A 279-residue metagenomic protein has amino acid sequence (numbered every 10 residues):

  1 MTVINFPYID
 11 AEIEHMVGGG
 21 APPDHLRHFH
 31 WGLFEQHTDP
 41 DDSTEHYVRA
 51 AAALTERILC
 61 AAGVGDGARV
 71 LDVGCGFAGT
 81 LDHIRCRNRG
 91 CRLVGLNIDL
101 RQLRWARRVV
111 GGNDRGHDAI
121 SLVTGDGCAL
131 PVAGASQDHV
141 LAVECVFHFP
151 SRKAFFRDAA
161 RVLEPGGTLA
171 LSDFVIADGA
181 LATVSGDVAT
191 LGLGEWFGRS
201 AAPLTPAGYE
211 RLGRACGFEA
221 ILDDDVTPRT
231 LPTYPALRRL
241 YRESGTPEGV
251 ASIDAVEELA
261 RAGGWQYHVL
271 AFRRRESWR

Functional and structural regions predicted by a protein language model:
M1-D24: N-terminal auxiliary segments of SAM/dcSAM-dependent transferases
R49-D66: Conserved alpha-helix/loop element of class I SAM-dependent methyltransferases that forms part of the SAM/SAH-binding
R69-A129: Class I SAM-dependent methyltransferase SAM/SAH-binding core
C128-V140: A short acidic, Gly/Pro-enriched loop at the edge of an enzyme's catalytic core that lines a small-molecule cofactor
K153-T168: A short glycine-rich, Lys/Arg-flanked "PGG" loop and its adjoining helix->strand segment in the class I
V175-S200: Short, glycine-/aromatic-enriched active-site segment of Class I SAM-dependent methyltransferases
S200-G217: Short alpha-helix
L222-R279: Conserved Class I S-adenosyl-L-methionine
